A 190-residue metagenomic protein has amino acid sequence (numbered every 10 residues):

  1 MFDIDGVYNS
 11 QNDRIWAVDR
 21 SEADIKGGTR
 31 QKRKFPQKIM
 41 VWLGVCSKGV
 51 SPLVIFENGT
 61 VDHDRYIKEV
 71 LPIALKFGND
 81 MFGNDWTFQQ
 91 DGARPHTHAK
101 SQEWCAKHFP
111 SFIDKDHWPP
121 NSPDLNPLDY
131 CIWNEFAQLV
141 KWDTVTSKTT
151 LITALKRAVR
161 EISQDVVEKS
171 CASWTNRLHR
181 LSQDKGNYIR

Functional and structural regions predicted by a protein language model:
M1-F2, C46-K48, V61, A93-P95 (+3 more regions): Conserved beta-strand elements of beta-rich interaction domains across eukaryotes, especially beta-propellers
M1-I73, L178: Extended, low-complexity cationic-aromatic segments
R30-F35, G59-R65, D80, G92-P95 (+2 more regions): Conserved, non-catalytic sequence blocks in retroelement Pol enzymes and Pol-derived host proteins
Y66-T87: Short, basic/hydrophobic alpha-helical segments
Q90-G92, H98-K100, K115-V140, I189: RNase H-like two-metal-ion nuclease catalytic core shared by retroviral integrases and related mobile-element nucleases
H98-F109: Short, aromatic/basic amphipathic alpha-helical patches
L128-R190: C-terminal anion-handling pockets and recognition modules
